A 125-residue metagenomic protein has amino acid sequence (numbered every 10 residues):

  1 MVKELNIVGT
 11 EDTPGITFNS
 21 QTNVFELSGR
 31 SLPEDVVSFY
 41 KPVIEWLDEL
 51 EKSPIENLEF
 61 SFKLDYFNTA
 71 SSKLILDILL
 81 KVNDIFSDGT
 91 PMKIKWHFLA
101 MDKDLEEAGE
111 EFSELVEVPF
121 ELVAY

Functional and structural regions predicted by a protein language model:
M1-E4, W96: Short, basic/low-complexity N-terminal boundary segments at the transition from targeting/disordered tails
E4-K41: STAS-typified acidic loop motif
L32-K52, E56: Short, well-structured hydrophobic secondary-structure segments
V43, F62-F112: Amphipathic alpha-helical interaction surfaces in cytosolic regulatory modules
L58-F60: Active-site metal-binding motif and surrounding structural segment of the metallo-beta-lactamase
E121-Y125: A generic structural motif
